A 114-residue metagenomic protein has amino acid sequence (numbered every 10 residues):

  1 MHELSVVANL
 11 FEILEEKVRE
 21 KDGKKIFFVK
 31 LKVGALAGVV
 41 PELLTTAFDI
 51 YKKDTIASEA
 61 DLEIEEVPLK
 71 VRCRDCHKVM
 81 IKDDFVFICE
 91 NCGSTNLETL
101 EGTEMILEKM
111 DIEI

Functional and structural regions predicted by a protein language model:
M1-E59, E63: Long, charged N-terminal interaction/targeting segments
V33, E66, K109: Flexible glycine-/small-residue-rich
D61-P68, K78-D83: Short, flexible, mixed-charge glycine/proline-rich loop motifs that serve as phosphate/nucleic-acid-contacting
V71, F87, M105: Cys/His-enriched microdomains
C73, C89-C92: Short cysteine-rich clusters marking metal-coordination/redox-active sites
I81, L97-E98: Short functional micro-motifs and their immediate structural scaffolds
T99-K109: Short metal-binding segments enriched for Cys and/or His
I114: N-terminal loops that bind phosphate or other acidic moieties and the adjacent beta-alpha structural core
